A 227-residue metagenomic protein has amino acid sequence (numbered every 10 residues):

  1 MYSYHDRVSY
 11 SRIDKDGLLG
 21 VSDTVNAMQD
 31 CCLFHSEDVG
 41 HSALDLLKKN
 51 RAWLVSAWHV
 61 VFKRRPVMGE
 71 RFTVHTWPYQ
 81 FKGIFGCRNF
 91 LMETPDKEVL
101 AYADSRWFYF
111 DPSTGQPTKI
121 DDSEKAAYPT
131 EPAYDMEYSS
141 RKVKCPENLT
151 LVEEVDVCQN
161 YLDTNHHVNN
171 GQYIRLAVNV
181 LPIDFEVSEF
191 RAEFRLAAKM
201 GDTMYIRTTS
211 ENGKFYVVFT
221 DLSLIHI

Functional and structural regions predicted by a protein language model:
M1-V55, Y102-D104, F110-F185: Hot-dog-fold acyl-thioester-processing enzymes
R7, C87, W107, N170 (+1 more regions): Generic intrinsically disordered, low-complexity segments enriched for polar/acidic and small residues
V60-P95, E189-L222: Hydrophobic beta-sheet segments that form the core/acyl-binding groove of ACP/CoA-dependent acyl-chain-processing
V99: Glycine-rich acetyl-CoA-binding "A-motif" of GNAT/NAT acetyltransferases
I225-I227: Conserved small/polar residues in nucleotide/adenosyl-binding loops
